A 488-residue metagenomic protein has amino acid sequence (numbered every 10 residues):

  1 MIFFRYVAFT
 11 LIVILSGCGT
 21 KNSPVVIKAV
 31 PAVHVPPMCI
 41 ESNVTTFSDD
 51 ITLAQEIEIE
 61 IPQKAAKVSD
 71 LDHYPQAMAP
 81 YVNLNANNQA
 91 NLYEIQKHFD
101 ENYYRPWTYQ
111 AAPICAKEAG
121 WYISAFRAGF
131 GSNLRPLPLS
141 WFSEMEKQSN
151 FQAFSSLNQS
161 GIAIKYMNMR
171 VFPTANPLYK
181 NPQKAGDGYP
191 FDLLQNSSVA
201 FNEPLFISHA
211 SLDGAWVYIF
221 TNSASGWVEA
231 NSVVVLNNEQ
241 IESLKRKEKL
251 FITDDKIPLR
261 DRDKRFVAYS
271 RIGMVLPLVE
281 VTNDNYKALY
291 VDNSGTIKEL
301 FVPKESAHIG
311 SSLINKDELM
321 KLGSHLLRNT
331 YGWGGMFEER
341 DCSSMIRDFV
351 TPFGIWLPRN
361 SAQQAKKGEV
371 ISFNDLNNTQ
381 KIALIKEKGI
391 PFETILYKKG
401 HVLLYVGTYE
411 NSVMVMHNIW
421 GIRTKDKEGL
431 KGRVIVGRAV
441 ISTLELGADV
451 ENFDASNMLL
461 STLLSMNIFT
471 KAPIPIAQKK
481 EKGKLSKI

Functional and structural regions predicted by a protein language model:
L15-G17: C-terminal motif of bacterial Sec signal peptides marking the signal peptidase cleavage site
G19-K21: Bacterial signal peptide processing site
V25-R170, T174-N176, K180-N181, D187-P190 (+6 more regions): Boundary regions of SH3-family modules and the immediately adjacent low-complexity/disordered segments in eukaryotic
M38-H73, A77, V413, N418 (+2 more regions): Low-complexity, Gly/Ser/Thr/Pro-rich intrinsically disordered linker/tail segments
G186-S211, K264-T282: Conserved beta-strand/loop element in small beta-rich adapter and peptidoglycan-binding domains
D192, R262-D263, E305-G310, R328-F337 (+2 more regions): Second-shell loop/turn segments in exported
S198, P358-D426: ...with weaker cross-activation on analogous glycine-rich loops/strands in unrelated enzymes
G323, W333-Q364: Active-site nucleophilic cysteine motif
